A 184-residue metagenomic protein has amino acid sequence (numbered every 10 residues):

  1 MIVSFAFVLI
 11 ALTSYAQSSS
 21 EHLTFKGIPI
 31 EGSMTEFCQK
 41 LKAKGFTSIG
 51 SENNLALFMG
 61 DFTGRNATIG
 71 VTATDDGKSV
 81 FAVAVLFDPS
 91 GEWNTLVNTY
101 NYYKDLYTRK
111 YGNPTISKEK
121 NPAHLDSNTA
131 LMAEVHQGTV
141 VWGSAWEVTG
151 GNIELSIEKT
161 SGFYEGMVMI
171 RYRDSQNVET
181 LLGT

Functional and structural regions predicted by a protein language model:
I2-A11: Bacterial N-terminal signal peptides
L12-A16: Sec/Tat signal peptide C-region and signal peptidase I cleavage site
Q17-N53, D88-T184: Non-cytosolic coordination micro-motifs
E52-G60: Glycine/small-residue-rich interface belts in oligomeric ring/scaffold proteins and their assembly partners
M59-Y103: Mid-chain, structured segments of secreted extracytoplasmic proteins
